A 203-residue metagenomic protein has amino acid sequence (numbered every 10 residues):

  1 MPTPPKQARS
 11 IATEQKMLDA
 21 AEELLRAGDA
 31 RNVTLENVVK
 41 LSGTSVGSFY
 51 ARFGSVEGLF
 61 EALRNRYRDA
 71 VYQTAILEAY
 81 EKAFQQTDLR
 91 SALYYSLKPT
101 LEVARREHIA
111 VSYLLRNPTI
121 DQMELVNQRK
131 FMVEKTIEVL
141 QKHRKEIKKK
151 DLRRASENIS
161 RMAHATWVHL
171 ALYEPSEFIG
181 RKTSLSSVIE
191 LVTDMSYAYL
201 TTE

Functional and structural regions predicted by a protein language model:
M1-A12, S176, E203: N-terminal intrinsically disordered/low-complexity leader segments
A12-A21, V38, L63-A75: Generic hydrophobic, amphipathic alpha-helix propensity
K16, L24-G58, A62: Helix-turn-helix
M17-L25, V71, T100, A104 (+2 more regions): Short hydrophobic clusters on alpha-helical segments that form packing/core surfaces in small helical domains
L25, F60-V71, L125-M132: Alpha-helical DNA-contacting segments of helix-turn-helix folds
A62, I76-R105, S156-I159: Hydrophobic alpha-helical connector segments
Q85, R90-Y95, R105-K135: Short secondary-structure transition hinges
S112-Y113, Q122-V126, Q141-T193, E203: Hydrophobic/aromatic-rich alpha-helical bundle segments in the mid-to-C-terminal region
